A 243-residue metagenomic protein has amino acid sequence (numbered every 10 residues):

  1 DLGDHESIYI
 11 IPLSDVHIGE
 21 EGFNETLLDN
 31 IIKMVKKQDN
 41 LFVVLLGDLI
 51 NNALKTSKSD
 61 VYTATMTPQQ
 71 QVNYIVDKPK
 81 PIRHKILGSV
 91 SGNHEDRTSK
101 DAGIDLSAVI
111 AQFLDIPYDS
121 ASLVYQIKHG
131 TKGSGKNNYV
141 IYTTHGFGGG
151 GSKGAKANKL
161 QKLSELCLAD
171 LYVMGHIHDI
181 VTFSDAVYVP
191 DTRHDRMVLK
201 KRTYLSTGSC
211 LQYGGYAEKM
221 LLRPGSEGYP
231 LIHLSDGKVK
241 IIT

Functional and structural regions predicted by a protein language model:
D1-I10, Y125-Y142, L199-R202: Beta-strand-turn-beta hairpins that frame and shape the catalytic cleft of phosphate-ester-processing enzymes
G3-S120: Core catalytic region of metal-dependent phosphoesterases/phosphodiesterases, especially metallo-beta-lactamase-like
S14-H17, H129-T131, H145-G148, G208: Short, flexible loop/turn elements at secondary-structure junctions
V35-Q38, H129-G135, Y188-M197: Alpha-helix termini
G88, N93-I104, S226-T243: Charge-rich, low-complexity terminal tails
D105-L106, Q112-L114, K136, V140-T143 (+1 more regions): Extended, solvent-exposed, turn-rich assembly/linker loops in the middle of proteins
P117, Q126-K136, Q161-L166, R196: Short, conserved, surface-exposed binding loops centered on an aromatic residue
V140-I141, F147-I241: Conserved beta-sheet core of the metallophosphoesterase superfamily
